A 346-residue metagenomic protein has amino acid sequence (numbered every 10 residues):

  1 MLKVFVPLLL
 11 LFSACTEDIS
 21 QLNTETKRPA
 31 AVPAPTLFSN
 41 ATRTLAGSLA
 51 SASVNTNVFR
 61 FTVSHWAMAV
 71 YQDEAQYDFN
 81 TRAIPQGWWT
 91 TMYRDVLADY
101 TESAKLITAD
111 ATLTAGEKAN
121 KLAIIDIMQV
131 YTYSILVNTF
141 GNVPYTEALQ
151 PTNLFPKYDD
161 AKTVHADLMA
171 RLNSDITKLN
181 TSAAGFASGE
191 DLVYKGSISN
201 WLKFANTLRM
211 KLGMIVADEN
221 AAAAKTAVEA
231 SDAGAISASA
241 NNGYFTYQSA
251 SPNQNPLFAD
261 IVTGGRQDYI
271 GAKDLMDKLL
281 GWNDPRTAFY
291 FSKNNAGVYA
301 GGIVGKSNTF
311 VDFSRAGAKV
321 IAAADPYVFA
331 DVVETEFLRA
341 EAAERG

Functional and structural regions predicted by a protein language model:
M1-P7: Sec-dependent signal peptide recognition, specifically the positively charged N-region followed immediately by
C15-G87, R94, A98, E102 (+1 more regions): Membrane-proximal, proline-rich intrinsically disordered regions
V70-F186, D325-Y327: Conserved, well-structured interaction surfaces
A166-A238: Internal, well-ordered domain-core segments that constitute the primary functional module of diverse proteins
A221-R339, E344-R345: Hydrophobic-face positions in mid-chain alpha helices that act as interaction patches
